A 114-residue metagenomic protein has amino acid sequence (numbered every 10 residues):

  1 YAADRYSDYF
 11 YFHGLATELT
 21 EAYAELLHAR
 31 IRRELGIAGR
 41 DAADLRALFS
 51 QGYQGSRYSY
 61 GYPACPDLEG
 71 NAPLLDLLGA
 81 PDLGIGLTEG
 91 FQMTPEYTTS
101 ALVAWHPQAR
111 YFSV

Functional and structural regions predicted by a protein language model:
Y1-V114: Small-residue-enriched alpha-helical segments and adjacent helix-cap loops that form tight helix-helix packing
